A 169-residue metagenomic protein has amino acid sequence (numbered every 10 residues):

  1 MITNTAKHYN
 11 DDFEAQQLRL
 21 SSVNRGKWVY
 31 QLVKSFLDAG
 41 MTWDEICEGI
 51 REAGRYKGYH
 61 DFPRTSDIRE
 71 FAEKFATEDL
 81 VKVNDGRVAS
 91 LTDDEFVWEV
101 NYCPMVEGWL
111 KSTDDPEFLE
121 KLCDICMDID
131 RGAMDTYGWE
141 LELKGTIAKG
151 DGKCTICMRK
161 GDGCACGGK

Functional and structural regions predicted by a protein language model:
M1-D124, E140-C154, R159-K169: N-terminal accessory segment detector
K121-M134: A conserved amphipathic terminal alpha-helix motif
Y137: Conserved ATPase active-site switch/coordination loops adjacent to the nucleotide-binding site
